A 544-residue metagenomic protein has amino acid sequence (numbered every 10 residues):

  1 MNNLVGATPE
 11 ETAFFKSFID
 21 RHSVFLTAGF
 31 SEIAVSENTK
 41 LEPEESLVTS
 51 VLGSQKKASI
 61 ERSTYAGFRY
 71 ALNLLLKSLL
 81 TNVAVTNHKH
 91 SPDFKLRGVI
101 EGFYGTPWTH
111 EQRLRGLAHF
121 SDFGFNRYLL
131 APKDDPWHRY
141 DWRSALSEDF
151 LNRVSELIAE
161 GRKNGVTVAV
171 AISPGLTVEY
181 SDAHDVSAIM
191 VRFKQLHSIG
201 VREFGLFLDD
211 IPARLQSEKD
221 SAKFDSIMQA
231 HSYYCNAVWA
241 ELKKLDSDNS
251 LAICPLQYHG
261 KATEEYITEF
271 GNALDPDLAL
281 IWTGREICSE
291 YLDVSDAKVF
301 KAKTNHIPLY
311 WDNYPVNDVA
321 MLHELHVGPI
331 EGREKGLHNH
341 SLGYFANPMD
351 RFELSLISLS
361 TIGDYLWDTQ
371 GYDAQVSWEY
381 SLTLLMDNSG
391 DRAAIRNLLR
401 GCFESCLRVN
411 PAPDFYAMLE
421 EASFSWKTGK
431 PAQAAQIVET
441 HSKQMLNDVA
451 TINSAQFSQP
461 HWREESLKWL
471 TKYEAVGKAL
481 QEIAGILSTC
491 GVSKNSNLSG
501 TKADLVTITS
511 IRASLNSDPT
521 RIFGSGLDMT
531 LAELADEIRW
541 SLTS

Functional and structural regions predicted by a protein language model:
N2-F14, F18-R21, S46-K194, S198-R202 (+1 more regions): Feature activates predominantly on carbohydrate-active enzymes
S23-N38: Short acidic low-complexity segments
T39, G175-L176, I211-P212, L256-K261: Short, internal active-site loops enriched in acidic
G102-F103, Y140, R202, R214-V376: Catalytic-core regions of glycoside hydrolase
D135-W137, L208-S217: Short, conserved phosphate-binding/catalytic loop or strand-edge motifs used in phosphoryl-/nucleotidyl-transfer
G371-S544: C-terminal functional modules
